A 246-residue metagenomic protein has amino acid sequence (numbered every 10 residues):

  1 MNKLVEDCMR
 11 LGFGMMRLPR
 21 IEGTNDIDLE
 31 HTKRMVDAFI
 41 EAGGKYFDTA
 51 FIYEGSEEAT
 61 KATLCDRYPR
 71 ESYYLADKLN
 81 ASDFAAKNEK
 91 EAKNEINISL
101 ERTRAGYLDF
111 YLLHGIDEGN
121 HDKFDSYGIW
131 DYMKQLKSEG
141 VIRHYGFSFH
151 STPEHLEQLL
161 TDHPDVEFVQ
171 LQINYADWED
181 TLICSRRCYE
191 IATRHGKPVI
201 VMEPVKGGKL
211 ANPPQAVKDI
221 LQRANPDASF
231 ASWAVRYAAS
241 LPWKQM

Functional and structural regions predicted by a protein language model:
M1-Y73, Y132, S138: N-terminal binding-site loop/beta-alpha segment at the start of enzyme catalytic domains that lines or forms
V5-L11, G43-Y46, P69-Y73, A105-D109 (+4 more regions): Short, well-ordered coil/turn segments that N-cap beta-strands
F13, F39, F47, T60 (+8 more regions): Conserved, mostly hydrophobic/aromatic
G14, A50-Y53, Y111-H114, S148 (+1 more regions): Conserved residues at the C-terminal ends of beta-strands
M16-E30, K78-E91, G119-D122, A216-A228: Active-site mouth loops of central-metabolism enzymes
S56-D66, N88-L100, R104, H121-D131 (+1 more regions): Distinct, well-ordered alpha-helical segments
E71-F84, Y111-I116: A short, structured active-site edge motif that brings together acidic residues
I116-M246: Beta/alpha (TIM)-barrel catalytic core signal, keyed to glycine-rich beta->alpha loops juxtaposed to Asp/Glu that bind
